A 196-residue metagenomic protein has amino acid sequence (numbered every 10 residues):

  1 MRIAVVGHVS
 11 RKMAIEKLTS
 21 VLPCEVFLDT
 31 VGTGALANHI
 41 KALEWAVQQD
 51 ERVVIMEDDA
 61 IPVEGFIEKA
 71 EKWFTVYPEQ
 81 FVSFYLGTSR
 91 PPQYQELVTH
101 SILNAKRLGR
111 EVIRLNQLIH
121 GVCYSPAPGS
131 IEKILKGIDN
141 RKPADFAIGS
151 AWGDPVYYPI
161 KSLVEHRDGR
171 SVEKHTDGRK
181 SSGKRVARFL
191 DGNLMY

Functional and structural regions predicted by a protein language model:
M1-M56, A60-Y196: An acidic/histidine-cluster motif and surrounding catalytic segment that typifies divalent-metal-assisted enzyme active
